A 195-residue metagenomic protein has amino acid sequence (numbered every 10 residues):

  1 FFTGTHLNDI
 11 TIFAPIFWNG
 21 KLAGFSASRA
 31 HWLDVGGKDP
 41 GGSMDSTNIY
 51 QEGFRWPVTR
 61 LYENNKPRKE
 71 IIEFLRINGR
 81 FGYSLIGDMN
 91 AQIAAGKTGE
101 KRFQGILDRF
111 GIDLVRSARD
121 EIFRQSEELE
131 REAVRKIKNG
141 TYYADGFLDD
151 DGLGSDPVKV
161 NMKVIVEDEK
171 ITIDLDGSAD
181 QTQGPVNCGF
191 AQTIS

Functional and structural regions predicted by a protein language model:
F1-K21, A27: Thiamine diphosphate
F2-T5, G24, W32-G36, D151-D156 (+2 more regions): Flexible loop/turn segments at secondary-structure boundaries
T5-L7, W18-N19, N48, E63-K69 (+3 more regions): Solvent-exposed alpha-helices and their adjacent loops that cap or buttress functional pockets in soluble metabolic
H6-D9, M89, G96, R119 (+4 more regions): Active-site-proximal structural scaffolding
I10, A14, M162-V164, S178-S195: Alpha-helical support elements that line or immediately flank enzyme active sites and cofactor-binding pockets
F17, K21-N78, Q181-P185, A191: Gly/Pro-rich active-site capping loops and adjacent beta-alpha segments that organize cofactor/substrate pockets
R55-E130: N-terminal leader/propeptide and maturation segments of large enzyme subunits in energy/redox metabolism and hydrolases
K101-D180: Accessory "access/gating" subregions that flank catalytic or transport cores
